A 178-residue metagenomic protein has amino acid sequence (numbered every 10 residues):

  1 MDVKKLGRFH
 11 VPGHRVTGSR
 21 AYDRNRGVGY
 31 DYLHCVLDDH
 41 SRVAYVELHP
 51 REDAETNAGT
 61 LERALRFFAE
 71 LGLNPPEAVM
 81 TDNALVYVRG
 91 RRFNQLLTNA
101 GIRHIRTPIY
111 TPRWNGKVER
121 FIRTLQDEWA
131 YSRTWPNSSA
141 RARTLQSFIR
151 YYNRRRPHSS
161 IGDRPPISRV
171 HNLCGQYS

Functional and structural regions predicted by a protein language model:
M1-L37, V43, G59: Mobile-element integrase/transposase regions, centering on the N-terminal DNA-binding/Zn-coordinating module
M1-V11, N94-Q95, I109-P112, P165-C174: Basic, flexible linker segments flanking DNA-binding modules in nucleic acid-interacting mobile-element proteins
D2, V36, R42, L61 (+8 more regions): Mobile genetic element proteins and their domesticated derivatives, centered on retroelements and DNA transposons
D23-N25, G29-Y30, V46-G72: Active-site beta-loop-alpha junctions of metal-dependent nucleic acid enzymes, especially the RNase H-like/DDE
L33, D53, N57, R89 (+2 more regions): Hydrophobic (often cysteine-bearing) scaffold residues that line and stabilize catalytic clefts of nucleotide/cofactor
E52, L71-R89, P108-Y110, D163-I167: Acidic/histidine-rich, metal-coordinating catalytic segments
P75-A84, T98-K117, R133-P136: RNase H-like polynucleotidyl transferase catalytic core
T98-I102, T124-S178: C-terminal domain-tail junction helix/linker
